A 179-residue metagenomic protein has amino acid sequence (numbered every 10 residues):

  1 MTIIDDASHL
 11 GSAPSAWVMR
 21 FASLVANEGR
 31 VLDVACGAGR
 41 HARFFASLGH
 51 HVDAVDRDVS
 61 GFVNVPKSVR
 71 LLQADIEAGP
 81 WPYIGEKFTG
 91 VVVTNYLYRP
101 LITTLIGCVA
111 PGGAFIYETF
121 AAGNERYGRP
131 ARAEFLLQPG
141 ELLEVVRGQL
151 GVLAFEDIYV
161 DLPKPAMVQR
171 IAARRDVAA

Functional and structural regions predicted by a protein language model:
M1-A26: S-adenosyl-L-methionine
E28-G37: Conserved class I S-adenosyl-L-methionine
A38-G79: Class I SAM-dependent methyltransferase SAM/SAH-binding core
W81-G90: A short acidic, Gly/Pro-enriched loop at the edge of an enzyme's catalytic core that lines a small-molecule cofactor
V109-P111: Helix-to-beta-strand junctions that scaffold the AdoMet/dcAdoMet cofactor pocket in Class I SAM-dependent enzymes
G113-A121: Conserved beta-strand signature within the Rossmann-like core of class I S-adenosyl-L-methionine
E134-Q149: Short alpha-helix
V160-A179: Core SAM-dependent methyltransferase catalytic element
